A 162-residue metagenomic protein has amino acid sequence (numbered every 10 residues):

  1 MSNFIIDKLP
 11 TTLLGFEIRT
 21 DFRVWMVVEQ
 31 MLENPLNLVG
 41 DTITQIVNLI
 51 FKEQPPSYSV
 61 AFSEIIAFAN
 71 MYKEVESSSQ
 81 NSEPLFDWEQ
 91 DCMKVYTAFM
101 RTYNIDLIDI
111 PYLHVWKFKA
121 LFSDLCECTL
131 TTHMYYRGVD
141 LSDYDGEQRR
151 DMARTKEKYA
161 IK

Functional and structural regions predicted by a protein language model:
M1-R19, M26, M31-K162: Charged interaction scaffolds used for protein-protein
